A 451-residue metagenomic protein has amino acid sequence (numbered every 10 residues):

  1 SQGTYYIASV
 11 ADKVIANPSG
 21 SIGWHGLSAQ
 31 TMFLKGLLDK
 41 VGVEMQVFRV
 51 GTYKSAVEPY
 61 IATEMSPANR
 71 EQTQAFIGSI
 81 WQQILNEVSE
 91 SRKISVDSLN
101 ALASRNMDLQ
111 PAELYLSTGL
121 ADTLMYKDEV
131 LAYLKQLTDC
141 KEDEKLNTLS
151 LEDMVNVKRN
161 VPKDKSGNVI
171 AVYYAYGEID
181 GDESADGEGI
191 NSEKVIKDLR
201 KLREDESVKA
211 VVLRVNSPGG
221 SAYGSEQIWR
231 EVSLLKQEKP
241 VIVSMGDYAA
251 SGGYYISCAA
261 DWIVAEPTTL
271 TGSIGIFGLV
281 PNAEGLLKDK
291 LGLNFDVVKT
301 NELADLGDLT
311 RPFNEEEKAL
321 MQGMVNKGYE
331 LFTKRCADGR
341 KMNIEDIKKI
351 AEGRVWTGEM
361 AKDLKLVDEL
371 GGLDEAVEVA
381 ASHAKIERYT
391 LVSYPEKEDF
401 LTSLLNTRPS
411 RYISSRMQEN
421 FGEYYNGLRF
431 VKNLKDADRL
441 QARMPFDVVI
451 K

Functional and structural regions predicted by a protein language model:
S1-G3, S9-A11, S19, M32 (+15 more regions): Extracytoplasmic
S1-M32, V161-L286: Cleft-lining beta-strand/loop regions that shape enzyme active-site pockets
K35-K135, E284-L370, D374-A380, A384: Charged, glycine-interspersed solvent-exposed loop segments at helix/strand-loop junctions that cap or gate access
E90-S91, D122-V169, F277, T333-G339 (+1 more regions): C-terminal long alpha-helix characteristic of the crotonase
K165-I170, Y174-S207, M324, P395-K451: Intrinsic disorder and flexible/low-complexity segments
Y174-G177, V215-S217, M245-D247, A260 (+9 more regions): Active-site proximal loops enriched in glycine and acidic residues that flank catalytic Cys/His/Asp and coordinate
A222-Q227, M360-D363, L405-T407: Short glycine/threonine-rich loop-to-helix capping motif typified by GTGT followed within a few residues by an Asp-Pro
